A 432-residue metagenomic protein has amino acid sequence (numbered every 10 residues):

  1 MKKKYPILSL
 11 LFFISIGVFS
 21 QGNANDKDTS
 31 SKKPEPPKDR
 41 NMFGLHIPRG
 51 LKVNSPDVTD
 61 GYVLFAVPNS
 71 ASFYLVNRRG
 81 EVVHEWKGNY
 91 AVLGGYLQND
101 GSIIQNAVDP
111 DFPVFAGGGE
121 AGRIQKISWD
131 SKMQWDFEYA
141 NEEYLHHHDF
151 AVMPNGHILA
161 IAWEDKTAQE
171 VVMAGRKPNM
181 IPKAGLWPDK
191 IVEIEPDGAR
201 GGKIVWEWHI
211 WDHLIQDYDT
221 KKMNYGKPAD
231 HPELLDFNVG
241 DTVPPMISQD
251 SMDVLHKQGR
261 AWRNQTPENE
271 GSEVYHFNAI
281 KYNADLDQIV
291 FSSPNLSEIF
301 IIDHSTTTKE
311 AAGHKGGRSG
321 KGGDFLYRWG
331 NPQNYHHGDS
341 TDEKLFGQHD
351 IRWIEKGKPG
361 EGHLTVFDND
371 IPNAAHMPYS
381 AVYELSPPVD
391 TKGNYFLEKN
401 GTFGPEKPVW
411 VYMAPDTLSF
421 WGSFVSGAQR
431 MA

Functional and structural regions predicted by a protein language model:
M1-N25: Bacterial Sec-dependent N-terminal signal peptides
Q21-A432: Histidine-/acidic-rich catalytic cores in large beta-rich domains
